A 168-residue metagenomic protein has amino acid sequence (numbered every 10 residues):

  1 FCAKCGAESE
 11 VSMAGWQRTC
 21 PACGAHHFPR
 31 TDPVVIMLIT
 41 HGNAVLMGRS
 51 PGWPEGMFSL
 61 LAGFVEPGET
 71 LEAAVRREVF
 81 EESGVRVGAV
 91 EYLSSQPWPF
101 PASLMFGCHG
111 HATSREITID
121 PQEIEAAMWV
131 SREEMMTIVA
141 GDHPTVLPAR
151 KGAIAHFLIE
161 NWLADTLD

Functional and structural regions predicted by a protein language model:
F1, E10, P54-F58, D120-D168: Nudix hydrolase/Nudix homology domain
F1, W16-T19: The −1 position to Zn-ligating cysteines in a subset of zinc-ribbon hairpins
A3-G6, G24: Cys/His-coordinated zinc-binding microdomains
A7-E10, F28: Short functional micro-motifs and their immediate structural scaffolds
R18-L60, F64, R86-E91, G110-A112: N-terminal strand-loop-strand
L61, V75, V79: Hydrophobic alpha-helical positions that pack around
E69-T70: Surface-exposed, charge/polar-rich loops and edge strands
Q96-P121: Active-site-adjacent beta-strand/loop module that shapes the phosphate/pyrophosphate-binding cleft
